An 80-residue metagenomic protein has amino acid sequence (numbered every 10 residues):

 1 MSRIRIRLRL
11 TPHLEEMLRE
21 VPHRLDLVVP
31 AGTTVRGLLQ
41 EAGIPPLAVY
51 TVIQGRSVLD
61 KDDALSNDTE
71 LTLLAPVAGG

Functional and structural regions predicted by a protein language model:
M1-G79: Ubiquitin-like/PB1-type beta-grasp interaction modules and other compact soluble beta-rich domains
